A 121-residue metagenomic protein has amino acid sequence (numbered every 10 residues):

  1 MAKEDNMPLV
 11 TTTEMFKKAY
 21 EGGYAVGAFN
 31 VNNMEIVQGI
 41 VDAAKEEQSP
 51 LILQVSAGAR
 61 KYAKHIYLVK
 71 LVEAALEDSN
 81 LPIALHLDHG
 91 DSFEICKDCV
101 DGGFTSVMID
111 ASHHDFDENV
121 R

Functional and structural regions predicted by a protein language model:
A2-G27: N-terminal amphipathic alpha-helix/helix-capping segment at the start of soluble metabolic enzymes
T12-T13, M34-S79: Glycine-rich, positively charged N-terminal anion/phosphate-binding segment
Y24-A25, Q54-A63, F104-N119: Glycine-rich tight-turn/loop motif centered on a GG-T
V26-N30, L51-Q54, I83-D88, V107-I109: Hydrophobic faces of well-ordered beta-strands that scaffold small-molecule active sites in alpha/beta enzyme cores
Q38, K61-V69, D91-I95, S112-R121: Active-site-adjacent beta->alpha loops and helix N-cap segments on the catalytic face of soluble alpha/beta enzymes
E47-S49, D101-S106: Glycine-enriched alpha-helix->loop->beta-strand junction motifs that scaffold or abut catalytic
L87-S92, G102: Long, hydrophobic/aromatic-enriched structural stretches that serve as scaffold segments
